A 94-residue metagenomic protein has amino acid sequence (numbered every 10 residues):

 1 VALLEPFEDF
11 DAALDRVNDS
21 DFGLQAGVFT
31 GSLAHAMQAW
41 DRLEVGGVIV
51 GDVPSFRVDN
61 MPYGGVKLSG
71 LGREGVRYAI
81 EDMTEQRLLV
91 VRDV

Functional and structural regions predicted by a protein language model:
V1-V94: Conserved C-terminal structural/oligomerization subdomain of aldehyde/semialdehyde dehydrogenase
